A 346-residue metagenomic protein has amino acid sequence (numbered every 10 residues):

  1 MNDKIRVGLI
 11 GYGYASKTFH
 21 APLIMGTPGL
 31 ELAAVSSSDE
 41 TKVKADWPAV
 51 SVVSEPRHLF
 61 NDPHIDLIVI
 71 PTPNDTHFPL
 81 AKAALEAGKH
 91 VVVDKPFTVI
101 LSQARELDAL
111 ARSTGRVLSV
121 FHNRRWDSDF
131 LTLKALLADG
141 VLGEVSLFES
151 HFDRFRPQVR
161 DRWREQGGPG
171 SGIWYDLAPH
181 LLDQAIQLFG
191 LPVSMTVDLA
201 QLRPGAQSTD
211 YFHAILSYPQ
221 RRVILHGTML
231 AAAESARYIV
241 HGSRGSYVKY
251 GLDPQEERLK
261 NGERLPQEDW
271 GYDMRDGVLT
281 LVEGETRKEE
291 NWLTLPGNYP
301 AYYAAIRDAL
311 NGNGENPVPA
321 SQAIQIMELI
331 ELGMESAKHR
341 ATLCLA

Functional and structural regions predicted by a protein language model:
M1-K4, L67-V69, R264-L265, N291 (+2 more regions): C-terminal helix-rich "cap/oligomerization" subdomain common to oxidoreductases
M1-W47: N-terminal Rossmann-like dinucleotide-binding module
V50-A109: Beta-loop-alpha module in the N-terminal Rossmann-like domain of NAD(P)-dependent dehydrogenases, especially those
S54, V93, L118-V120, E149 (+1 more regions): Hydrophobic residues in well-ordered beta-strands that form the structural core
E106-N123, E144-F148: Rossmann-fold dehydrogenase core element
R124-G205, R340: Predominantly a Rossmann-like dinucleotide-binding segment in NAD(P)-dependent oxidoreductases
D183-L265, P300-N316: Contiguous beta-strand/loop segments that form the cofactor/metal-binding neighborhood of enzyme cores
